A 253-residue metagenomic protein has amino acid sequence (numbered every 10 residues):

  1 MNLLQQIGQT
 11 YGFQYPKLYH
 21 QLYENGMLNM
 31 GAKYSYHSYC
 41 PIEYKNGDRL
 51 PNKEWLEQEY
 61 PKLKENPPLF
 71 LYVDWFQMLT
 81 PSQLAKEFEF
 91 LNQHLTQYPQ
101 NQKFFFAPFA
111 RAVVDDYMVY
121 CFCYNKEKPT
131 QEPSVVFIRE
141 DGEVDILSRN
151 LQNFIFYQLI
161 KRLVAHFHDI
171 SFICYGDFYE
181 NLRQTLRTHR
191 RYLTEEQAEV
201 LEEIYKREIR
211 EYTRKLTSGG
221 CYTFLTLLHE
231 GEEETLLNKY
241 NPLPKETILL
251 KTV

Functional and structural regions predicted by a protein language model:
M1-M118, R207-V253: A surface-exposed partner-binding patch
N29-A32, H37, E143-R149, D169 (+1 more regions): Acidic interaction surfaces
A110-V113, K126, R139-G142: Short, flexible loop/turn elements at secondary-structure junctions
M118-K126: Short, surface-exposed beta-strand/loop micro-motifs that present aromatic residues
P129-T130: A short mid-domain helix/strand-loop element embedded in enzyme catalytic domains that forms or borders the active-site
P133-D169: Compact, glycine/acidic-enriched structural inserts
F167-T213: An amphipathic alpha-helical core segment
